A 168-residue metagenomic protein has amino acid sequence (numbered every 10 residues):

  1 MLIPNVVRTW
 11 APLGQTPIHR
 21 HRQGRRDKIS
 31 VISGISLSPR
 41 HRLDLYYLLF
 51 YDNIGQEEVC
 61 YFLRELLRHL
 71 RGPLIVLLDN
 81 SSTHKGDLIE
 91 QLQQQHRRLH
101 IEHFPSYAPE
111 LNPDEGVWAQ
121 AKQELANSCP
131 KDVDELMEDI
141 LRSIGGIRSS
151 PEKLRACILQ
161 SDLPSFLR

Functional and structural regions predicted by a protein language model:
M1-L2, S36-R40, S81-H84, Y107-P109 (+1 more regions): Short, solvent-exposed loop/turn segments at secondary-structure junctions
M1-R64, Q160, P164-S165: Extended, low-complexity cationic-aromatic segments
P4-V7, L88-E90, P113-G116: Short aromatic-enriched loop/helix-cap "lid" or pocket-rim segments at secondary-structure transitions that line
L13-Q23, Q95-G116: RNase H-like polynucleotidyl transferase catalytic core
S33, L63, D79, I101 (+4 more regions): Mobile genetic element proteins and their domesticated derivatives, centered on retroelements and DNA transposons
L63, G72-K85, Y107, N112: Acidic/histidine-rich, metal-coordinating catalytic segments
G86-H96: Short, aromatic/basic amphipathic alpha-helical patches
D114-R168: C-terminal anion-handling pockets and recognition modules
